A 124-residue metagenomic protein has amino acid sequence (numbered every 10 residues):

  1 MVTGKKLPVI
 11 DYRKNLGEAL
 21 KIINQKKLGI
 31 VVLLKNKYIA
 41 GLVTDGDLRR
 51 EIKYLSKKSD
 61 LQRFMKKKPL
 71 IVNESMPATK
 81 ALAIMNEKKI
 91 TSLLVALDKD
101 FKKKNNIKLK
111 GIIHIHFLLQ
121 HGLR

Functional and structural regions predicted by a protein language model:
M1-L7, K58-P69: Bateman (tandem CBS) regulatory domains
V2-K5, E18, N24-L28, K35-Y38 (+1 more regions): Short gly/pro-enriched beta-turn/loop segments at secondary-structure junctions
V9-K27, I52, I71-K99, I115-R124: The conserved cystathionine-beta-synthase
L28, S59, K67, I90 (+1 more regions): Active-site lining segments that contact anionic ligands and/or coordinate catalytic metals
L28, V32, Y38-K53, N105-R124: Short beta->alpha transition motifs characteristic of CBS
L34, A96-K104: Core beta-strand residues in small-molecule sensory/regulatory alpha/beta domains
S56, F64-M65, N86-K89: A structural signal for short secondary-structure junctions
